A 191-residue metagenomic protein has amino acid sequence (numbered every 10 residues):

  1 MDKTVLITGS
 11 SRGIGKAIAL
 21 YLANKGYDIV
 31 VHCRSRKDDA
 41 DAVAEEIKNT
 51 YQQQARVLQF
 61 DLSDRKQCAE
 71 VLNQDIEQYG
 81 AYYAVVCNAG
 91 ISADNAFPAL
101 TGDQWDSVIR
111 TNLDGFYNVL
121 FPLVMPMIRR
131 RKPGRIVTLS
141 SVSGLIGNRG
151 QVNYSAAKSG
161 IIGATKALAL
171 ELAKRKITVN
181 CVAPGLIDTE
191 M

Functional and structural regions predicted by a protein language model:
S11-G13: Conserved glycine-rich cofactor-binding loop
K25-A42: Conserved glycine-rich Rossmann-like NAD(P)H-binding loop of the short-chain dehydrogenase/reductase
A96-F97, T101-I109: Substrate-binding pocket helix/loop in short-chain dehydrogenase/reductase
L100, G147-S155, A167, M191: Active-site loop-to-helix junction immediately N-terminal to the catalytic Tyr of the SDR YXXXK motif in Rossmann-fold
L120, A157, T165: Active-site helix of classical SDR
M125, L170-K174: Alpha-helical segment proximal to the catalytic Tyr-Lys
S141: Residue(s) in the substrate-gating loop at a strand-loop-helix junction that position the organic substrate next
